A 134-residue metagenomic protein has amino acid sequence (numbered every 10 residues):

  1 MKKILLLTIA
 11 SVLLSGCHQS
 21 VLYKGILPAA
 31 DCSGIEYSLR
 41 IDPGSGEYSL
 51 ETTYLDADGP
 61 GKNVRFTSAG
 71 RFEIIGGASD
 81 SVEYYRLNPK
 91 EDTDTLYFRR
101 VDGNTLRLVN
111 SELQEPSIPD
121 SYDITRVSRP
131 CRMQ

Functional and structural regions predicted by a protein language model:
M1-I4: Positively charged n-region of N-terminal signal peptides that target proteins for export
L6-I9: Sec-dependent N-terminal signal peptides
L14-G16: C-terminal motif of bacterial Sec signal peptides marking the signal peptidase cleavage site
H18-L22: Bacterial lipoprotein signal-peptidase II cleavage site
S33-G77: N-terminal glycine/threonine-rich, aromatic-flanked beta-hairpin/loop signature
E47-E51, A78-Q134: Beta-sheet ligand-binding and adhesion/scaffold domains
